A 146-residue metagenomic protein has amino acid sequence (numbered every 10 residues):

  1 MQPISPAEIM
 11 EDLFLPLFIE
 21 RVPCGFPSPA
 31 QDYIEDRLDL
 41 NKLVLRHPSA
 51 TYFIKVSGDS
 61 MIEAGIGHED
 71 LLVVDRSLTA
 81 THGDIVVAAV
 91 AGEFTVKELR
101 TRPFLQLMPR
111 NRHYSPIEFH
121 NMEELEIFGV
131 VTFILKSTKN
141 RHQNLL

Functional and structural regions predicted by a protein language model:
M1-I62, H82, E93-F94, F133-L146: Short, positionally conserved secondary-structure boundary motifs
L17, R100-L146: Glycine- and charge-enriched low-complexity intrinsically disordered segments
E63-A64, D70: Charged, well-structured alpha/beta interaction segments
H68, V90-F94, L125-E126: Short coil-to-beta-strand transition motifs
E69-D70, D84: Structural motif
V73-V74, V87: Hydrophobic beta-strand signal
H82-V96, R100-L105: Short, compositionally biased
